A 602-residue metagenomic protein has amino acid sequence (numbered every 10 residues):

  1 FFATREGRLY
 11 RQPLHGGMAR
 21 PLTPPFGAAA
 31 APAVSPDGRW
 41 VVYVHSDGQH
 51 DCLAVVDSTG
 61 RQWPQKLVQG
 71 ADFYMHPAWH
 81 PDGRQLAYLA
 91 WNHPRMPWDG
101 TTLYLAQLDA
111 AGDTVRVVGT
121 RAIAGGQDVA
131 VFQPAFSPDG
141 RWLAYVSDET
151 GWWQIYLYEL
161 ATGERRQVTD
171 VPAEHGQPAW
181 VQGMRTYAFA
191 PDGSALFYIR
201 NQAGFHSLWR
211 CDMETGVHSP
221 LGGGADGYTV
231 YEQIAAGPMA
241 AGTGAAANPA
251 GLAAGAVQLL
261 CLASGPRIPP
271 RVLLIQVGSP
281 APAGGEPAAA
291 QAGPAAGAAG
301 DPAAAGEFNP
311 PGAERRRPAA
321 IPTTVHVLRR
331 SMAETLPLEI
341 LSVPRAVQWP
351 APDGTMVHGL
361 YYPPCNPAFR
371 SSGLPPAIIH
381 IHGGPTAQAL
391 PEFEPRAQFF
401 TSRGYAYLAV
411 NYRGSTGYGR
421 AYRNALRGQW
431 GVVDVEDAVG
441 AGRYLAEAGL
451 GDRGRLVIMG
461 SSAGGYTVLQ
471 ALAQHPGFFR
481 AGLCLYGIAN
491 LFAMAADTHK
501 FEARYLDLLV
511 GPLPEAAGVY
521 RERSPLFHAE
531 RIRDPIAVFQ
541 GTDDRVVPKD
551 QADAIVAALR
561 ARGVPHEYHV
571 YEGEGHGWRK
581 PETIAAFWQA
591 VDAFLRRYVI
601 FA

Functional and structural regions predicted by a protein language model:
A3-Y10, P24-A29, V44-L53, V68-Y74 (+9 more regions): A flexible loop/linker signature enriched in serine peptidases of the S9 family
P13-G17, D57-G60, L108-A111, E159-G163 (+2 more regions): Short loop/turn segments that connect beta-strands within beta-propeller blades
A30, V44, M75-H76, Q182-R185 (+6 more regions): Non-catalytic accessory segments flanking enzyme active sites
P36-D37, P81-D82, P138-D139, P191-D192 (+2 more regions): Residue-level detector of Asp-centered blade-edge/turn motifs that repeat once per structural unit in beta-propeller
S331-G454, S461, A496-A503: Cap/lid segment of the alpha/beta-hydrolase catalytic domain
V410-A602: Active-site-proximal cap/loop segments of hydrolase catalytic domains
